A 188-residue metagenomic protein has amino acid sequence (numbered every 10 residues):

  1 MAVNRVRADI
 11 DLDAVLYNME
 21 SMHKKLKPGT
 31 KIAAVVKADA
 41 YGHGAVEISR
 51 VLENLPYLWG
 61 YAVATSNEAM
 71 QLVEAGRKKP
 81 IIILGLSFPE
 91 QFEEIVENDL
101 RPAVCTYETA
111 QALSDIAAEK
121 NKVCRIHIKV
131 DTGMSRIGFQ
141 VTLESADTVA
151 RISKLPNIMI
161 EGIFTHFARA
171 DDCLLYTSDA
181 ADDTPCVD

Functional and structural regions predicted by a protein language model:
A2, V6-D9, A14, K27-L175: Active-site-proximal beta-alpha core segment in soluble small-molecule metabolic enzymes
D13-S21: A non-catalytic, amphipathic alpha-helix used as a structural packing/dimerization or gating element in enzyme scaffolds
A168, D182-D183: Residue-level marker of positions within ordered structural domains that often coincide with functionally constrained
Y176-A181: Conserved small/polar residues in nucleotide/adenosyl-binding loops
